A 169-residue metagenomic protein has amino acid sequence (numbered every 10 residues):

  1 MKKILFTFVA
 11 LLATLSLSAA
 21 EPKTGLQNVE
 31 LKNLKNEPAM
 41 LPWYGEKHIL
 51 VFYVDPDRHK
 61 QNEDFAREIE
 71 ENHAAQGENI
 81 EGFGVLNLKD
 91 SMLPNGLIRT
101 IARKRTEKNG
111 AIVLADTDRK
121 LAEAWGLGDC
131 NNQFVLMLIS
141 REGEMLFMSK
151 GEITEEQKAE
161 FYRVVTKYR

Functional and structural regions predicted by a protein language model:
M1-I4: Positively charged n-region of N-terminal signal peptides that target proteins for export
V9-S18: Hydrophobic h-region of N-terminal signal peptides that target proteins for export in Gram-negative bacteria
A20-L26: Cleaved targeting-peptide boundary
V29-H48: A short beta-strand-turn-helix
P42-F65: Short active-site neighborhood of thiol/selenol oxidoreductases, capturing the structured segment around
H59-T106: Structural microenvironment flanking redox-active thiols in thiol-disulfide oxidoreductases
F83, T100-N132: Short, internal strand/loop/helix patches that form the active-site neighborhood or redox-interaction surface
N132-R169: Thiol-/selenol-based redox modules, centered on thioredoxin-like and closely related oxidoreductase domains
